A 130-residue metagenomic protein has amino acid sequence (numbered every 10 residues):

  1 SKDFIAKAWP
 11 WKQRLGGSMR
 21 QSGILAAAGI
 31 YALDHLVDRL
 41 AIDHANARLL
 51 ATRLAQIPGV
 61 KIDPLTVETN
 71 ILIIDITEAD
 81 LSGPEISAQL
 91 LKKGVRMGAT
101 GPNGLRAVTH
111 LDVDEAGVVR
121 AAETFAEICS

Functional and structural regions predicted by a protein language model:
S1-E78: Active-site C-terminal subdomain of aminotransferase-like
W11, L49-I57, E85-V95, T124-I128: Generic non-transmembrane alpha-helical segments
I24-L25, D43, M97, A107-T109: Long, contiguous hydrophobic alpha-helical segments, chiefly transmembrane helices and signal peptides
I62, R96-M97: Short proline/glycine-enriched turn/loop segments at secondary-structure junctions
T66, G98-P102: Beta-strand->loop->alpha-helix junctions that form or flank phosphate-binding loops in nucleotide-handling enzymes
N70-L91, G98: A C-terminal functional module that forms or caps the active site or interfaces directly with catalytic machinery
A79, K93, N103-S130: PLP-dependent enzyme catalytic core of the Aspartate aminotransferase-like
